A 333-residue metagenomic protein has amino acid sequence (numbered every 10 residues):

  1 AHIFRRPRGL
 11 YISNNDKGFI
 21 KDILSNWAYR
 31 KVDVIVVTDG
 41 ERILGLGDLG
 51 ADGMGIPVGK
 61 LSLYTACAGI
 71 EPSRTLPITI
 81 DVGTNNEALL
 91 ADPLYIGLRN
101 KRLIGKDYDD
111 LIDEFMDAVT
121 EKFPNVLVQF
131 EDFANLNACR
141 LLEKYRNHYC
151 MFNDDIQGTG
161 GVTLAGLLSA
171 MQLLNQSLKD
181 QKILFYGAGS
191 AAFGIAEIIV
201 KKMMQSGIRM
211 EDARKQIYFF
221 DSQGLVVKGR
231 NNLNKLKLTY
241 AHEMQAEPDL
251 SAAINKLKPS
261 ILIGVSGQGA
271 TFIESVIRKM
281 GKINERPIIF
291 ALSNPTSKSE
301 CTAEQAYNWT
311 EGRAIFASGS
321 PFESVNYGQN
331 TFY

Functional and structural regions predicted by a protein language model:
A1-K179, G194, I198-V200, S206 (+6 more regions): Metallocofactor- and cofactor-centric catalytic cores in central/energy metabolism, strongly enriched
D39, G187-G189: Glycine-rich Rossmann-fold phosphate-binding loop(s) that bind the pyrophosphate of adenine dinucleotide cofactors
L184: Beta1/beta-strand and adjacent pyrophosphate-binding region of the FAD-binding site in flavoprotein oxidoreductases
V227-E285: A structured beta-alpha segment of the ubiquitous adenosine-cofactor-binding alpha/beta core
N231-N255, A306-Y333: Active-site/ligand-binding loops adjacent to catalytic centers
E300-A303: Flavin (primarily FAD) binding-site architecture
